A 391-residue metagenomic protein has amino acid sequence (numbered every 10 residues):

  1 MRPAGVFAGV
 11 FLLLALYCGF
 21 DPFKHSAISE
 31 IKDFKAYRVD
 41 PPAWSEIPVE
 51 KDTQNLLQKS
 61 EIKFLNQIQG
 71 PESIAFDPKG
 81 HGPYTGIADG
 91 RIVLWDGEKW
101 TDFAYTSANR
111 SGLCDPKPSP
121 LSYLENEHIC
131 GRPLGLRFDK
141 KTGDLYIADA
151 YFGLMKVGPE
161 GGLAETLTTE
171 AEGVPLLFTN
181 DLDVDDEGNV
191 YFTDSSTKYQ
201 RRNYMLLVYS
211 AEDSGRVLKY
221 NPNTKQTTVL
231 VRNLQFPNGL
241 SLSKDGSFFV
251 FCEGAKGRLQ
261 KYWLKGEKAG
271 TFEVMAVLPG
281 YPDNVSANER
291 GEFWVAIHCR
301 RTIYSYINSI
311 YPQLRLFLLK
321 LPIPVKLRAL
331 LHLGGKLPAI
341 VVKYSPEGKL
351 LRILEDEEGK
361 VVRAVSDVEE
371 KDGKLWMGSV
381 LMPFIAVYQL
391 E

Functional and structural regions predicted by a protein language model:
A15-E61, P338-E347: Blade/loop signatures of beta-propeller domains
I28-F34, F192-E212, H298-K336: Short, conserved, GDST-rich strand-edge loop motifs in beta-rich repeat architectures
I62-Q67, A104-S107, L124-I129, L167-V174 (+3 more regions): Surface loop/turn motifs at the tips and blade-to-blade linkers of beta-strand repeat domains
F76-G80, F138-T142, V184-E187, K244-G246 (+2 more regions): Residue-level detector of Asp-centered blade-edge/turn motifs that repeat once per structural unit in beta-propeller
K79-P116, G158-E160: Beta-propeller domains
W95-K99, G158-G162, Y220-K225, W263-K268 (+2 more regions): Short loop/turn segments that connect beta-strands within beta-propeller blades
L113-L134, D139-K140, D144, A148-V208 (+1 more regions): Asp-box/WD-like beta-propeller blade repeats and closely related beta-sheet repeat scaffolds
